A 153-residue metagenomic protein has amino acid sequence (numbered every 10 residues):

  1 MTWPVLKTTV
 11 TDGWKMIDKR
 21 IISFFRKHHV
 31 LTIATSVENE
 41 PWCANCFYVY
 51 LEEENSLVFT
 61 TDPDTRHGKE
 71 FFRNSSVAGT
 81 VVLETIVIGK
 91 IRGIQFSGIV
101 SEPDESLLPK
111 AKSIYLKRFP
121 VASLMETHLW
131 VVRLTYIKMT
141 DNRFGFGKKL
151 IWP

Functional and structural regions predicted by a protein language model:
M1-V30: Extreme N-terminal tail/first-helix region
T2-G13, I88-P153: Charged, gly/pro-rich active-site loop segments
F25-R26, F72, L116: Alpha-helix boundary recognition
K27-H29, W42-A44, S123-E126, R133: Short, basic and Ser/Thr-rich N-terminal targeting/leader segments
H28-P63, F71, V77-L83: Short beta-strand segments
H29-V30, S76, P120, I137: Generic structural signal for secondary-structure transition and capping sites
T61-T65, A78-L83, P109-V121: Short acidic (Asp/Glu) patches
H67-I94, G98: Helix-adjacent hinge/juxtasegments
